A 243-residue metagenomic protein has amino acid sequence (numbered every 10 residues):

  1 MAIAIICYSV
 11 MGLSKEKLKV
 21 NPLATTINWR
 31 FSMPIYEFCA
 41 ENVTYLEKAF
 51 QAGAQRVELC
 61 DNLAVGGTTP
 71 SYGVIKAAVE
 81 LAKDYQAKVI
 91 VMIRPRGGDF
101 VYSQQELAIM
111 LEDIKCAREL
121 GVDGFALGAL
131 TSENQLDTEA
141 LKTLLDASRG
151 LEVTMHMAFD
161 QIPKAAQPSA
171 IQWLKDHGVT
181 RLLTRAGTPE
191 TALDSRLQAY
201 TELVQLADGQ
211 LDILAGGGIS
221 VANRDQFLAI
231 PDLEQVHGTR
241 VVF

Functional and structural regions predicted by a protein language model:
M33-E41, P95-A108, M155-A165: Active-site mouth loops of central-metabolism enzymes
Y36-F38, V57-L59, V89-I93, F125-L127 (+4 more regions): Hydrophobic faces of well-ordered beta-strands that scaffold small-molecule active sites in alpha/beta enzyme cores
E41-V43, N62, R94-G98, L130-S132 (+4 more regions): Active-site beta-loop-alpha junctions enriched in small/polar residues
Y45-L46, Y102-E112, I162-L174, I219-L233: Catalytic cores of alpha/beta
E58-V65, L120, A126-S132, R181-T191 (+1 more regions): Glycine-rich phosphate-binding active-site loops on the catalytic face of alpha/beta enzymes
A64-L81, T131-D146, I162-Q167, P189-V204 (+1 more regions): Active-site-adjacent beta->alpha loops and helix N-cap segments on the catalytic face of soluble alpha/beta enzymes
V89-S132: Glycine/small-residue-rich loop that forms an oxyanion/phosphate-binding "nest" at active or ligand-binding sites
G97-G98, P189-L193, Q198, A207-F243: C-terminal alpha-helical cap/extension of soluble enzyme domains
